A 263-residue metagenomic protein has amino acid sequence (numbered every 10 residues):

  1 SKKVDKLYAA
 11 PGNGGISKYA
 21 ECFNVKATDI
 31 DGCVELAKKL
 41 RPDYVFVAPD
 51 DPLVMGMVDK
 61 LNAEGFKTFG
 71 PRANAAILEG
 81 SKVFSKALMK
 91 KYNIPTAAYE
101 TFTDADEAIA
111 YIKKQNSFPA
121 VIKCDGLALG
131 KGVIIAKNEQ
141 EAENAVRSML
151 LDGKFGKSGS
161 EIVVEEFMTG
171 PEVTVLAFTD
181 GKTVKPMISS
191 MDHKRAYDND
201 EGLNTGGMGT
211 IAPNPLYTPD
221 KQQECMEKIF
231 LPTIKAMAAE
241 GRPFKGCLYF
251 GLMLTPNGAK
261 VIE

Functional and structural regions predicted by a protein language model:
S1-A73: ATP-binding N-terminal substructure of ATP-dependent carboxylate-amine bond-forming enzymes
A9-A10, F46-V47, T68-P71, A98-T101 (+5 more regions): General beta-strand structural signal in soluble alpha/beta enzymes
K18-Y19, V34, I77-V83, Y197-N199: Short, charged, surface-exposed secondary-structure boundary motifs
C22-D29, E100-D104, A136: Short acidic-hydrophobic, aromatic-tinged amphipathic segments that line or gate anion-handling sites
V54-M55, A108, E172-V173: Short, well-ordered alpha-helical microsegments
F69-G132: A conserved helix-loop-beta module that forms one wall/lid of the active-site cleft in ATP-utilizing catalytic domains
A136-I262: Internal nucleotide-binding/catalytic subdomain
